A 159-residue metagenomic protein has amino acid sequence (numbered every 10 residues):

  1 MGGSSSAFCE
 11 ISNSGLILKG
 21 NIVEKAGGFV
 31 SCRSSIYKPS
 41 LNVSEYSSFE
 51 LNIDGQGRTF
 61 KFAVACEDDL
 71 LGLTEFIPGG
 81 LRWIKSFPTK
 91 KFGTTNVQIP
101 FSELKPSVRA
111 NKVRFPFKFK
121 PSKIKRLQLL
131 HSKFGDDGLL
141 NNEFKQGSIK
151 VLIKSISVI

Functional and structural regions predicted by a protein language model:
M1-I159: Beta-rich carbohydrate-recognition modules and glycan-binding surfaces
